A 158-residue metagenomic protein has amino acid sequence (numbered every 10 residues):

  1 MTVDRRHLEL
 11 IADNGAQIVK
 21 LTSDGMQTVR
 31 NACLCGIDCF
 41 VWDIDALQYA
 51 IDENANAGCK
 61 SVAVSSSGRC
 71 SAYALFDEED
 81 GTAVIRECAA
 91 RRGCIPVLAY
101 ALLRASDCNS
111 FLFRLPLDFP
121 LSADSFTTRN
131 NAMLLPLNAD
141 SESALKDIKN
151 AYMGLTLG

Functional and structural regions predicted by a protein language model:
M1-G93: Amide-forming acyltransferase catalytic core, primarily the GNAT-like/NAT-type and related acyltransferase folds
M1-I11, R86-R92, P96-G158: Active-site/acyl-donor-binding loops of N-acyltransferases
